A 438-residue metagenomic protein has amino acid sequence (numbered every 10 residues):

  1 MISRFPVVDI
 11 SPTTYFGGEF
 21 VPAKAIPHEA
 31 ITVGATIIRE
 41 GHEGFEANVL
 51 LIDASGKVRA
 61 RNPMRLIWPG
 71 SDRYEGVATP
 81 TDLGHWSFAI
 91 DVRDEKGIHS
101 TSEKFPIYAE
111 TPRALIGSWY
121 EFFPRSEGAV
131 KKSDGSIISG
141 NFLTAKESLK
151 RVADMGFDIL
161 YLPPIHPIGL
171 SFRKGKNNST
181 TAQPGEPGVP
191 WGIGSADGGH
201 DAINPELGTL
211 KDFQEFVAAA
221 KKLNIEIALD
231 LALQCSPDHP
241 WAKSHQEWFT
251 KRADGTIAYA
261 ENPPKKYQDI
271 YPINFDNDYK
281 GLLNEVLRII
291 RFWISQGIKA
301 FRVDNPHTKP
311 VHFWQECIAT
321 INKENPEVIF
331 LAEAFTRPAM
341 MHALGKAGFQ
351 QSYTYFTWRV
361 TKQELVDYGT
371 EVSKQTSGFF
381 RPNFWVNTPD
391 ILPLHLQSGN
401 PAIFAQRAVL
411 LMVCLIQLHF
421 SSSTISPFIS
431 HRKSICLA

Functional and structural regions predicted by a protein language model:
M1-I26: Short, compositionally biased P/S/T/A/G/V-rich stretches that sit at domain boundaries
T32-I38: Short edge beta-strand/loop segments characteristic of extracellular beta-sandwich folds
K57, R65-I107: Extended acidic/polar, glycine-enriched regions that form or flank non-catalytic beta-rich accessory modules
E95-I159: An acidic-aromatic substrate-binding cleft motif
I116-E121, S126-G140, I168-E215, K243-D278: Aromatic- and acidic-residue-enriched carbohydrate-binding clefts of CAZyme catalytic domains
L149-H166, G192-A258, N274, D278-V303: Substrate-binding cleft of carbohydrate-active enzyme catalytic domains
D304-P382, F428-A438: Active-site-proximal helices and loops of the catalytic beta/alpha 8
P382, P393-A438: Loop/helix patches that line or flank the sugar-binding groove of alpha-linked glycan CAZymes
